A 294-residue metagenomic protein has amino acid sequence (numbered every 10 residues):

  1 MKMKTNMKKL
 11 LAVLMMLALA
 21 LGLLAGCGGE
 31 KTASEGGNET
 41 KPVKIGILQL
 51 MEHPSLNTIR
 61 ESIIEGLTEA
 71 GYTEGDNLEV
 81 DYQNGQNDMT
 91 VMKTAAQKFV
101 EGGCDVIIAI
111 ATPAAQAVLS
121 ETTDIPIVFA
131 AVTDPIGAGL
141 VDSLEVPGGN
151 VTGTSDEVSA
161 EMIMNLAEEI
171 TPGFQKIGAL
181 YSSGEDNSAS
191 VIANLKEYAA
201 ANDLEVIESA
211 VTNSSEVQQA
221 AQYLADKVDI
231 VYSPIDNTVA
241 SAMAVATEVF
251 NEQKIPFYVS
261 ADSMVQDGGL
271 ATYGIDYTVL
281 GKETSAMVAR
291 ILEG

Functional and structural regions predicted by a protein language model:
M1-K44, E69, T73: Short, low-complexity disordered leader/linker segments with a strong preference for bacterial N-terminal type II
N38, P135-K176, I275-E293: Hydrophobic alpha-helical segments within soluble ligand-binding/sensing domains
K44-A70, D81-T90, G184-D186, N237-T238: Extracytoplasmic "Venus flytrap"
I45, I63, T152-A200: An alpha-beta-alpha
E79-E101, S209-A225: Structural motif
G85-D142, D236-N251, I255-S260: Beta-alpha junction/loop-to-helix N-cap segments that form part of ligand/metal-binding clefts
L180, D186-I255, A261: Pocket-lining segment of extracytoplasmic ligand-binding domains
Q266-G268: Small-residue-rich helix-loop
